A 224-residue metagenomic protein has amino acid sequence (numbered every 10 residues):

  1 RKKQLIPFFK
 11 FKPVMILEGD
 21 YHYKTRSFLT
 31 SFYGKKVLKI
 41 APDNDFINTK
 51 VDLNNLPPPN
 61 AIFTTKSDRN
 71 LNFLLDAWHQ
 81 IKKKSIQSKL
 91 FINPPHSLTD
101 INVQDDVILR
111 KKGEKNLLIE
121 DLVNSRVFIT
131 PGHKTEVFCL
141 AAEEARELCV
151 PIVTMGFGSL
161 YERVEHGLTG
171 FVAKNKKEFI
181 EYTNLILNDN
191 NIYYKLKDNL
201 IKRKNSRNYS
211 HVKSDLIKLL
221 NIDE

Functional and structural regions predicted by a protein language model:
K2-K35, I47: A short, active-site helix/loop in glycosyltransferases that binds the activated sugar's phosphate group
Y21-H22, V37-K50, H96-L98: Short beta-strand->alpha-helix junction loop in the catalytic core of nucleotide-activated group-transfer enzymes
D52-K115: Conserved catalytic-core segment of nucleotide-activated headgroup transferases in glycan assembly
I119, A142-E147, Y161-E162: Short alpha-helical segment that forms part of, or immediately flanks, the ligand-binding pocket in carbohydrate-active
V123-V137, V150: Acidic donor-binding loop of glycosyltransferase active sites
E136-C139, R146, G156: Short glycine/acidic-rich beta->alpha loop that forms part of the nucleotide-sugar donor binding site in diverse
F157-G167, F171-V172: Short acidic/histidine- and often glycine-rich active-site loop of Leloir-type glycosyltransferases that engages
K174, N190-N221: A charged, aromatic-enriched C-terminal amphipathic alpha-helix characteristic of glycosyltransferases across folds
